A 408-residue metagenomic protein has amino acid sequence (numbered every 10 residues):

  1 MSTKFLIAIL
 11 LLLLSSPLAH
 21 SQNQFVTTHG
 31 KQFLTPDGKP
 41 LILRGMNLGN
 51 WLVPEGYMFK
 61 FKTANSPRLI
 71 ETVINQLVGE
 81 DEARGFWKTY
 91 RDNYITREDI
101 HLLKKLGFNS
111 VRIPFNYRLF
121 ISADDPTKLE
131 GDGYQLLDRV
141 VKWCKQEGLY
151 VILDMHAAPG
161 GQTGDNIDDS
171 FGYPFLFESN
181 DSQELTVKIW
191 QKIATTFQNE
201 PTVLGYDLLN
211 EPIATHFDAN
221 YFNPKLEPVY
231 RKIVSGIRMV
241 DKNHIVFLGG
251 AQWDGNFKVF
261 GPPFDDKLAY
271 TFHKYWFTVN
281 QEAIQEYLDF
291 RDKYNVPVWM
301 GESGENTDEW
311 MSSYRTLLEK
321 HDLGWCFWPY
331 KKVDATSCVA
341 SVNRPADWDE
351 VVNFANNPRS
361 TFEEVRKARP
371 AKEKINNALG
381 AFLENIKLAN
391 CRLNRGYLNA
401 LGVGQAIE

Functional and structural regions predicted by a protein language model:
M1-S2: N-terminal secretory signal peptides that target proteins for export/translocation
F5-S15: Sec-dependent N-terminal signal peptides
L14, V151-I152, W299: Conserved Rossmann-like nucleotide-binding pocket used by diverse enzymes that bind dinucleotide cofactors
A19-S21: Boundary at the C-terminal end of the N-terminal hydrophobic targeting segment
F25-V26, E184-K332, S337-A355: Extracellular glycoside hydrolase catalytic/binding regions
T28-L43, L48-I245, G250-K258: Active-site mouth of glycoside hydrolases
W310-E408: Aromatic-rich peripheral "rim/lid" segments of glycoside hydrolase catalytic domains that contact and position glycan
